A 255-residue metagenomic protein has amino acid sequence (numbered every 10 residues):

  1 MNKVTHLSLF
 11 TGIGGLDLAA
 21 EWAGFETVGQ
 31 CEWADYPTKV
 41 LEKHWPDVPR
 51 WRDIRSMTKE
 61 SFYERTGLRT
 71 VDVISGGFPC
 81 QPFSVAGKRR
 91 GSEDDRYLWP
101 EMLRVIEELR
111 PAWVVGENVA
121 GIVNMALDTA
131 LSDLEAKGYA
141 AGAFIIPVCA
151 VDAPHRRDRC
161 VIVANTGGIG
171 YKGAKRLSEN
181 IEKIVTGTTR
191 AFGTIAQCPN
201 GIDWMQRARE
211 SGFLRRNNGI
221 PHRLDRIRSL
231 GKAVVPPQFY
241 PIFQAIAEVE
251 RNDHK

Functional and structural regions predicted by a protein language model:
M1-V4, R69: Short helix-loop-beta connector
H6-S56: SAM cofactor-binding core of SAM-dependent methyltransferases, primarily the Rossmann-like beta-alpha-beta module
L7-L9, S75, G121: Structural recognition of the beta-strand scaffold that forms the well-ordered cores of secreted hydrolase catalytic
G15, V234-P241: Short amphipathic alpha-helical face segments that pack within enzyme cores and frequently flank/anchor catalytic
A19, R104-E108, A245: A generic secondary-structure signal
Q30, W51, S75, V115-G116: Generic enzyme active-site microenvironment
K59-V71, F78-P236: Class I S-adenosyl-L-methionine
F243-H254: Short, hydrophobic alpha-helical segments
